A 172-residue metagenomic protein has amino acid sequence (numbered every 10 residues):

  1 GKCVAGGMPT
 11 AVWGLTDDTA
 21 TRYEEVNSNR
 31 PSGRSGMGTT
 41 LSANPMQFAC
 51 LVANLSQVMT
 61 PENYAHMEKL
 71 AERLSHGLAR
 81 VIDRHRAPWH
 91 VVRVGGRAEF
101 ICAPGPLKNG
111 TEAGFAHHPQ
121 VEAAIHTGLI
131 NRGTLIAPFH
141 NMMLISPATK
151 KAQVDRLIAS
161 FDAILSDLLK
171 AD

Functional and structural regions predicted by a protein language model:
G1-D172: Conserved N-terminal phosphate-binding loop of PLP-dependent enzymes in the Aspartate aminotransferase
